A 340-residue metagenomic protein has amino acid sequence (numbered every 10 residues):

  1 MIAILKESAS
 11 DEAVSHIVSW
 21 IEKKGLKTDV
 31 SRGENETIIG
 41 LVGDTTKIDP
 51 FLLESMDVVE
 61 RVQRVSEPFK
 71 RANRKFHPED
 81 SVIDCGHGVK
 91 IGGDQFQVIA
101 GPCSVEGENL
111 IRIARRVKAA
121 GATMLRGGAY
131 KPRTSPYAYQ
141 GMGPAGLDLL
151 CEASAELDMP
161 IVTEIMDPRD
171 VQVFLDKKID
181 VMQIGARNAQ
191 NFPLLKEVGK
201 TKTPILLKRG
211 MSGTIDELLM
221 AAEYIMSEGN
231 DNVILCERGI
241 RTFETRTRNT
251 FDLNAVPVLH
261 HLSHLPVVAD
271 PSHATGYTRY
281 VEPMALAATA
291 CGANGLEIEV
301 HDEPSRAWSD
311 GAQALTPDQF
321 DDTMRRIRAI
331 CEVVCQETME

Functional and structural regions predicted by a protein language model:
K6, M142, D158-D167, V171 (+4 more regions): Catalytic beta/alpha-barrel core
E67-A100, R325, E332-E340: N-terminal amphipathic alpha-helix/helix-capping segment at the start of soluble metabolic enzymes
I83-V105, R133-P136, H260-A269: N-terminal small/glycine-rich loop or linker at the start of catalytic domains across soluble metabolic enzymes
I91, T201-V300: Catalytic alpha/beta core domains of metabolic enzymes, predominantly
F96-P102, T123-G127, I161-T163, D180-I184 (+4 more regions): Hydrophobic faces of well-ordered beta-strands that scaffold small-molecule active sites in alpha/beta enzyme cores
F96-R112, P136-Q140, P160-E164, G185-A186 (+3 more regions): Active-site mouth loops of central-metabolism enzymes
R126-P144, D302-A312: Glycine-rich, proline-tolerant flexible connector loops at the mouths of alpha/beta enzymes
Y139-T163, E197-P204, L253-V268, Q313-Q336: Alpha-helix-loop-beta-strand connector modules within alpha/beta enzyme cores
